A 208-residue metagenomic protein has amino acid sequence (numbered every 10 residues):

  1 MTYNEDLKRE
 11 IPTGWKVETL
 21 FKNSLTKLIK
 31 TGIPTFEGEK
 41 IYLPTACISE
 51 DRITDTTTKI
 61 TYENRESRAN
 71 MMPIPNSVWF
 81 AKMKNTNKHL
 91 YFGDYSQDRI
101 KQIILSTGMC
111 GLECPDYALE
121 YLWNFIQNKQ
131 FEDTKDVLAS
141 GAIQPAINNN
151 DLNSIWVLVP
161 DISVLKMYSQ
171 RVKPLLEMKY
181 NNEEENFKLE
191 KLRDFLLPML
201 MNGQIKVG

Functional and structural regions predicted by a protein language model:
M1, I33-I41, V137-A139: Short coil/turn segments at secondary-structure boundaries
M1-G32, L158, I162-G208: Non-catalytic DNA-recognition/assembly elements of restriction-modification systems
E5, F21-I33, L43-A81, F92-D94 (+1 more regions): Sequence-specific dsDNA recognition surfaces
V17, F36, L119, F131 (+2 more regions): Alpha-helix initiation and N-capping motif
A69-F131, D136-N149: A short beta-sheet element
M109-L119, I147-M178: Proline-centric
